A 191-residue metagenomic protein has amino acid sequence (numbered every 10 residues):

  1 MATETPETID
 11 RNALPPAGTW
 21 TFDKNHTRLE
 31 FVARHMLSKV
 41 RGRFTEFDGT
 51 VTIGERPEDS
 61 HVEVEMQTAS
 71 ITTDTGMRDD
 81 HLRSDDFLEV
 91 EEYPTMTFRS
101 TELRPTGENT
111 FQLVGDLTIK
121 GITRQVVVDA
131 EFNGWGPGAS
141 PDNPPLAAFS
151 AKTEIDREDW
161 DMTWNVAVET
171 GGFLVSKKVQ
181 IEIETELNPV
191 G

Functional and structural regions predicted by a protein language model:
M1-G191: Low-complexity, acidic/polar, glycine-enriched regions of mature
